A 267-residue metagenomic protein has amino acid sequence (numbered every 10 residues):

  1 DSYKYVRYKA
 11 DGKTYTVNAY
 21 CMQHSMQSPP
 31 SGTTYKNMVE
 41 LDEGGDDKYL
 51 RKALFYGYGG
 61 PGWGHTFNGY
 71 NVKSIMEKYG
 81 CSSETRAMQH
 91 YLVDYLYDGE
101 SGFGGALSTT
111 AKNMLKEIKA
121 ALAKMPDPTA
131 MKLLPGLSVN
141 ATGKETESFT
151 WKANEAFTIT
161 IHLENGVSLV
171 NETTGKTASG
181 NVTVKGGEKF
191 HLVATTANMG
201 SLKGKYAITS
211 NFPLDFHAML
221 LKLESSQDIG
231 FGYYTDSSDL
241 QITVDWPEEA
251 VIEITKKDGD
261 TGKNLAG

Functional and structural regions predicted by a protein language model:
D1-A123: Short, surface-exposed polybasic-aromatic patches that bind anionic ligands, especially phosphate groups
S28-P29, G60, M125, L134 (+2 more regions): Intrinsic-disorder/low-complexity coil detector
L54-F55, F67-M76, E84, K144-S148 (+4 more regions): Solvent-exposed loop/turn and edge beta-strand elements of beta-rich ligand-binding domains
K112-K124, P213-E248: Short beta-strand elements
A120-T142, V167-V170: Short, compositionally biased P/S/T/A/G/V-rich stretches that sit at domain boundaries
